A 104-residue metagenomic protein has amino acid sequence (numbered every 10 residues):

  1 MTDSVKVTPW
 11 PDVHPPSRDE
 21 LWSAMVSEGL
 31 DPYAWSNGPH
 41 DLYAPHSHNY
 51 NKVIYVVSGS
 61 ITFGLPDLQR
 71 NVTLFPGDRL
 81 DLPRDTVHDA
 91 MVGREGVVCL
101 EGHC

Functional and structural regions predicted by a protein language model:
M1-S36, A44: A short, N-terminal "cap"/entry segment at the start of jelly-roll beta-barrel domains of the cupin/DSBH fold
Y33, L42-Y43, G59-G64: Short beta-strand segments in beta-sandwich/barrel cores
P39, N49, L68, T86-V87 (+1 more regions): A generic "binding-loop/recognition-motif" signal
S47-F63: Short, conserved beta-strand element in jelly-roll/cupin
G64-P66, M91: A generic structural motif
L68-R84: Short acidic-glycine-tyrosine-enriched beta hairpin
R84-C104: Ligand-binding loop in jelly-roll beta-barrel domains
